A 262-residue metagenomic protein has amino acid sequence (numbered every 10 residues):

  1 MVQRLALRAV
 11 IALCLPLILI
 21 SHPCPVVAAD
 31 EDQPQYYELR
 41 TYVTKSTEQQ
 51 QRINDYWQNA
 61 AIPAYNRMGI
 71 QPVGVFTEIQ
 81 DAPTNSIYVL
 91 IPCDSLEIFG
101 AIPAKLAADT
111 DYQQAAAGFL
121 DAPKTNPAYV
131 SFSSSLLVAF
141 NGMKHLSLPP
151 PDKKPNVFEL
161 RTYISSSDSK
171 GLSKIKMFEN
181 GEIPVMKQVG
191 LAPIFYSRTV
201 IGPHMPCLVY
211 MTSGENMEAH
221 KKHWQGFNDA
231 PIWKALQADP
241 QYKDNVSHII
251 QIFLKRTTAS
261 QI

Functional and structural regions predicted by a protein language model:
M1, A12-L15, Q33, K154: Helix-centric, low-specificity signal for extended rod-like, repetitive segments
M1-L7: N-terminal secretory signal peptides that target proteins for export/translocation
R8-H22: Bacterial N-terminal signal peptides
L19, C24-W233, Y242-I262: Short S/T/G/P-rich N-terminal loop/turn motif that feeds into the first structured element of a domain
